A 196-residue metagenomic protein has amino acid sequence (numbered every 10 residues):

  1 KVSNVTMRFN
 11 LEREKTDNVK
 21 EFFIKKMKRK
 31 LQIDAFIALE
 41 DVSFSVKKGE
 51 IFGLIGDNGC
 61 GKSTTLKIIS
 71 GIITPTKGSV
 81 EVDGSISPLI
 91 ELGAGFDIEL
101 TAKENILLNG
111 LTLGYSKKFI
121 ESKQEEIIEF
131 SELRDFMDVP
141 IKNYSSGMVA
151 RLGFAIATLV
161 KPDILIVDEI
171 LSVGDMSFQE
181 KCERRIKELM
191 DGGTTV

Functional and structural regions predicted by a protein language model:
K1-D41: Pre-NBD coupling/linker segments of ABC/ABC-like ATPases
K20-M27, L107, F119-F136: Conserved ABC ATPase "signature" region
F52-D57: The feature captures the beta-strand-to-loop junction immediately N-terminal to the Walker
S70: Helix-to-loop junction immediately C-terminal to a conserved catalytic motif
T76-S79: Conserved coupling/switch loops of ABC nucleotide-binding domains, chiefly the family-specific signature
F130, A155-V167, V173: A short, proline-enriched helix->beta-strand linker immediately N-terminal to the Walker B motif in ABC-type P-loop
